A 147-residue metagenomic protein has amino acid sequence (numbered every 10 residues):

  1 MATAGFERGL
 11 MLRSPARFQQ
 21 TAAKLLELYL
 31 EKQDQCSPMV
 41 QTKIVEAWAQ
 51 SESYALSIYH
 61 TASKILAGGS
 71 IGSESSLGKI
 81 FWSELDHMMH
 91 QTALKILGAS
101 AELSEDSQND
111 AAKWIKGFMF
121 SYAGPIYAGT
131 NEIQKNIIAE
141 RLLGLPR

Functional and structural regions predicted by a protein language model:
M1-P15, L97-R147: Glycine-rich phosphate/cofactor-binding loops in nucleotide/flavin-utilizing enzymes
M1-Y54, G124, E140: Glycine-rich beta->alpha junctions and the first turn(s) of the following alpha-helix
F18, I44, S75-G78, W114: Hydrophobic packing residues in well-ordered alpha-helices of helical domains and bundles
A22, S37, I58, H90 (+3 more regions): Alpha-helix initiation and N-capping motif
K24-L28, K32, H60, K64 (+4 more regions): Generic, well-ordered alpha-helical scaffold segments in large soluble proteins
Q35-Q41, E52-Q108: C-terminal helix-coil-helix/basic helical segment that borders enzyme active sites and/or dimer interfaces and provides
